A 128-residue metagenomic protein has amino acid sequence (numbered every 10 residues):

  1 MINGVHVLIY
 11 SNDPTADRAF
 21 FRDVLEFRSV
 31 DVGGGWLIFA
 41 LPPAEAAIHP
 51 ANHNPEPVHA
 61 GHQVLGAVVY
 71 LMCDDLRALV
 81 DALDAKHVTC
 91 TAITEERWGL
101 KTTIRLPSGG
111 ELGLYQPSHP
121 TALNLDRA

Functional and structural regions predicted by a protein language model:
M1-V5, R28-L71, V80-P107, Q116-A128: Vicinal oxygen chelate
L8-P14: Conserved beta-strand-loop-alpha-helix junction that forms the acyl-donor binding cleft
I9, L71-D74: A conserved hydrophobic position in a structured secondary element of the catalytic/binding core that shapes
D13, D75, L106: Acidic di-acidic motifs
A16, L76-V80: Short, conserved charged micro-motifs
D17-R22, L83, G109: Conserved active-site tyrosine of GNAT-family acetyltransferases
